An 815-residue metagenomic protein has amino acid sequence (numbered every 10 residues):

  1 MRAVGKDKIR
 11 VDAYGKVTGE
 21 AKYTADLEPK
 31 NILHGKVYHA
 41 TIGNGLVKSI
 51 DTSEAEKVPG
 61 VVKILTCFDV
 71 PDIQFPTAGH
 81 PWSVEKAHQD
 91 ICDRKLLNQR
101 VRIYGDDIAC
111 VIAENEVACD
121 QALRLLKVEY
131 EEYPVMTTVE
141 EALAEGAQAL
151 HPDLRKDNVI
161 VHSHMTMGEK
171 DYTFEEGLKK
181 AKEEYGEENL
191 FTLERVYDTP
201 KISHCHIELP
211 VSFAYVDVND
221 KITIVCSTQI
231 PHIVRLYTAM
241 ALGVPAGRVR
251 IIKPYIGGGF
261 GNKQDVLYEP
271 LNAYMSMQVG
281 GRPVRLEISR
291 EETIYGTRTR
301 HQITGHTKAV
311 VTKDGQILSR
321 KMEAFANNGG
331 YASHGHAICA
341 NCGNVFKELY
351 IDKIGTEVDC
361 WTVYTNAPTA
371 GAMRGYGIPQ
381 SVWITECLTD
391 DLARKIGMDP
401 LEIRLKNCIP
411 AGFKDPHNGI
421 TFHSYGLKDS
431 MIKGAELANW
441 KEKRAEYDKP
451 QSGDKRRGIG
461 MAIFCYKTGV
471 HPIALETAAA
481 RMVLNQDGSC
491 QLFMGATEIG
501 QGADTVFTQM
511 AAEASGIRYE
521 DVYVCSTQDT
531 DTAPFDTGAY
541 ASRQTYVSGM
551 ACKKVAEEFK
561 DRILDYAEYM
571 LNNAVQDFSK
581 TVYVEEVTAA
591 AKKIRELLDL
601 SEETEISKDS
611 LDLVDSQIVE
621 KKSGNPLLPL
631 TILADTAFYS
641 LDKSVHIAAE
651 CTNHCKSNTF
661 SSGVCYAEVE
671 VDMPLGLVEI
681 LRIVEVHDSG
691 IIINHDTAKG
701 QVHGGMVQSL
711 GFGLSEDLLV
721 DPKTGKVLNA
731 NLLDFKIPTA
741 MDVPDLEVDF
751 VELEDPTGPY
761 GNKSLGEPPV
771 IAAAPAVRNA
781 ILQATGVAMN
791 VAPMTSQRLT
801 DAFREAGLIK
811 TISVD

Functional and structural regions predicted by a protein language model:
M1-D157, A590: Flexible, low-hydrophobicity surface segments
K6, D12-T18, E85-H88, N158-S212 (+5 more regions): Glycine-rich loop/linker segments at domain edges
V58, C67-F68, G243-R248, Q278-V284 (+4 more regions): C-terminal catalytic domains of large/alpha subunits in multi-subunit enzymes
Q74-G79, A122-L125, R235-Y237, F260-V266 (+10 more regions): Short acidic, glycine/serine/threonine-rich loops at helix termini
Q99-R100, P245-K253, Q278-S289, T293-I294: Conserved catalytic cysteine-centered active-site region of acyl-thioester-dependent Claisen-condensing enzymes
Q148-L242, I409-S489, E650-C651, K656 (+2 more regions): Helix-loop-helix junctions that connect adjacent transmembrane helices in secondary transporters/permeases, recognized
L236, Y255, G259-E287, A503-A511: Thiamine diphosphate
T468-T532, S548: Catalytic phosphate/nucleotide-handling subdomain of diverse soluble enzymes
